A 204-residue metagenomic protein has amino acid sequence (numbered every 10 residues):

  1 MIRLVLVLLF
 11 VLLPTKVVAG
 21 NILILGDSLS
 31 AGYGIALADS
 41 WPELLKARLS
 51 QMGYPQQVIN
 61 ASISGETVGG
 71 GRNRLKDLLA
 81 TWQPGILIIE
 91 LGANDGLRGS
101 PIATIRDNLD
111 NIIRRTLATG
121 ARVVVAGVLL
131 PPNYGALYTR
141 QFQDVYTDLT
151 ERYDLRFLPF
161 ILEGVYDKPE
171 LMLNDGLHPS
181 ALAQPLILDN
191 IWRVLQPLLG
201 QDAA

Functional and structural regions predicted by a protein language model:
M1-L4: Positively charged n-region of N-terminal signal peptides that target proteins for export
V17-S64, R74-Q83: Serine-esterase "nucleophile elbow" of acetyl-processing enzymes
L44, Y54, R72-A204: Alpha-helical cap/lid subdomain in secreted, periplasmic, or secretory-pathway luminal O-acyl-processing enzymes
G65-G69: Acidic-and-aromatic substrate-binding clefts and catalytic sites of carbohydrate-active enzymes
